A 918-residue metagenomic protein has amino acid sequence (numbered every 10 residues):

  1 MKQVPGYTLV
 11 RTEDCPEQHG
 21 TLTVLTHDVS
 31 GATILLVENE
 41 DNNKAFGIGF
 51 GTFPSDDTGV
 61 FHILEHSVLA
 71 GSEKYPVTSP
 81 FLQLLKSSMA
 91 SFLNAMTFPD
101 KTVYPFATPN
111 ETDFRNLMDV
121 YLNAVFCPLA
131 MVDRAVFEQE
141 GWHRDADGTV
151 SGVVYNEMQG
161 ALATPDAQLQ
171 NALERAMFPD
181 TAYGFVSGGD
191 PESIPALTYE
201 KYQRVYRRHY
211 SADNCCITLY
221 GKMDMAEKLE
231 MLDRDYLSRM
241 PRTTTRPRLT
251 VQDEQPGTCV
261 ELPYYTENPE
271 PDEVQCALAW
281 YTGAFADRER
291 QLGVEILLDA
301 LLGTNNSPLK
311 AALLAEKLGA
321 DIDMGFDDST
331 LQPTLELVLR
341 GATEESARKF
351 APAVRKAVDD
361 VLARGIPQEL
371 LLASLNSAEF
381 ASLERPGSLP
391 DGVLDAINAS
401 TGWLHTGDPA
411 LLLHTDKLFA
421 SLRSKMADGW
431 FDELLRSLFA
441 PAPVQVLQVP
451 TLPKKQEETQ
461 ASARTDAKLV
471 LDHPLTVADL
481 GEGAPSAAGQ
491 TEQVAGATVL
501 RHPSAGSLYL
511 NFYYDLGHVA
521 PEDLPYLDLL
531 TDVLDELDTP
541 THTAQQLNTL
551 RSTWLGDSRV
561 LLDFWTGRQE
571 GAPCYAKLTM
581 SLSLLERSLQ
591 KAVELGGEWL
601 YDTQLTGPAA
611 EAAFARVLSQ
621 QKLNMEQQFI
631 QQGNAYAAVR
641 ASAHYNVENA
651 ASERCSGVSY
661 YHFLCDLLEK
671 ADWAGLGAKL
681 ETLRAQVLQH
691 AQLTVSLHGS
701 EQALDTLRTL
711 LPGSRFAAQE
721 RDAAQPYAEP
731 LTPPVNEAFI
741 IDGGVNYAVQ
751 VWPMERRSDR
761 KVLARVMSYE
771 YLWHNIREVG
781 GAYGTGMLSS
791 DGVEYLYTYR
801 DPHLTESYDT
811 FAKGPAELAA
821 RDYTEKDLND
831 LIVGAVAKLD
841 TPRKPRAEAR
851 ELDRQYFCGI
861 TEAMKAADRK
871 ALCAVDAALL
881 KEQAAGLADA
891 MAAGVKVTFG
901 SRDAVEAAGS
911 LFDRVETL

Functional and structural regions predicted by a protein language model:
M1-A45: Non-catalytic terminal extensions that flank enzyme cores
V37-E40, G47-G49, Y155, Q159 (+11 more regions): His/Glu-based metal-binding/catalytic segments typifying zinc-dependent metallopeptidases
N43-F53, S79-C127, R134-E140, A167-E192 (+9 more regions): M16 family metallopeptidases and their MPP-like homologs
T58-A70, L524, D528-D532: Active-site recognition of the HExxH zinc-binding catalytic motif
F92, Q203-R207, P263-T266, L309 (+10 more regions): Generic recognition of flexible, low-complexity loop/linker segments
R144-A212, T218-G221, M225-D233, M240-Y265 (+1 more regions): Hydrophobic, small-residue-rich alpha-helical packing segments that form membrane-like cores
Q203-D235, S652-G657, L676-L711, A892: Non-catalytic, conformational "gating/processing" segments within enzyme and secreted inhibitor domains
A427-K454: Extended, domain-scale alpha-helical bundle/helix-rich regions
